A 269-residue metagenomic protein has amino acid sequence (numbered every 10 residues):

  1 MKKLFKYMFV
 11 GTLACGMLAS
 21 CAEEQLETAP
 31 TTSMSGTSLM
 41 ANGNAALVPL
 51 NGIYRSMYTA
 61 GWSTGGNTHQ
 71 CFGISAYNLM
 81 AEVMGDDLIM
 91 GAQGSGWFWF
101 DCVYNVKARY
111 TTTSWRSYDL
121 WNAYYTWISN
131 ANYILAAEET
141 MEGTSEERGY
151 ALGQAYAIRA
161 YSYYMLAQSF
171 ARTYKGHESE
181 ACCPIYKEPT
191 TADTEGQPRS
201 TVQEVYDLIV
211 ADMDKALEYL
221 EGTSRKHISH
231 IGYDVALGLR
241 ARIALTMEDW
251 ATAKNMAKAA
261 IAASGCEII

Functional and structural regions predicted by a protein language model:
M1-A19: Sec-dependent bacterial lipoprotein signal peptides
C21-L79: Membrane-proximal, proline-rich intrinsically disordered regions
G66-A81, E248-D249, K254-I269: Hydrophobic-face positions in mid-chain alpha helices that act as interaction patches
G94-F170, S200, L217-T223: Conserved, well-structured interaction surfaces
A167-Y174, S224, T246-D249: Short coil/turn linking the two alpha-helices of tandem helical-hairpin repeats
S169-Q203, D207: Short coil/linker segments at helix-helix boundaries
